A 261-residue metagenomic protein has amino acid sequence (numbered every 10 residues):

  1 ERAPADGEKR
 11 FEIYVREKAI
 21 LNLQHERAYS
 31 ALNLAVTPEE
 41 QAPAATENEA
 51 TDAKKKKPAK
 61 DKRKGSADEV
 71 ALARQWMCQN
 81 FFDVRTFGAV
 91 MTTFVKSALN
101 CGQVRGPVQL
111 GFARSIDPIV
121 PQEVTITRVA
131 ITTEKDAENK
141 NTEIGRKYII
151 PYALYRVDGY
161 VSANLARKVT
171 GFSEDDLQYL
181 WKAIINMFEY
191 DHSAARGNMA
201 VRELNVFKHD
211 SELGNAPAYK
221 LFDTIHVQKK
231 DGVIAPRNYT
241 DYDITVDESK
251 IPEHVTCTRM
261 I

Functional and structural regions predicted by a protein language model:
E1-I261: RNA-binding basic/glycine-rich loop and surface signature characteristic of RAMP-family CRISPR effectors
